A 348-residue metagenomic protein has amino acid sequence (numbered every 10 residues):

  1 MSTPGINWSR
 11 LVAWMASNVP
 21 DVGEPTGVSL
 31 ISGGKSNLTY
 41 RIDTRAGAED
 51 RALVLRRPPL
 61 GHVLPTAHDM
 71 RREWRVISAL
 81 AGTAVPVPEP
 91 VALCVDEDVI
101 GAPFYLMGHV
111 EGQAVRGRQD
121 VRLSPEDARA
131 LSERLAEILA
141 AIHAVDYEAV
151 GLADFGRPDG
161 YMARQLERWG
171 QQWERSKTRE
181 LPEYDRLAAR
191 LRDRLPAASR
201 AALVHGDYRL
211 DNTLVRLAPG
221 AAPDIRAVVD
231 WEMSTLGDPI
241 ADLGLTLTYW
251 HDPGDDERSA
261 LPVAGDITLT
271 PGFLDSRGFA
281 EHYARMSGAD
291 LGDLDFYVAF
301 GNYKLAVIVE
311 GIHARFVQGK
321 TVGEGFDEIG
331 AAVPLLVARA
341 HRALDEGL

Functional and structural regions predicted by a protein language model:
M1-V22: Juxta-kinase regulatory segment immediately upstream of eukaryotic protein kinase catalytic domains
P25-L203, G220-P223: ATP-binding pocket architecture of kinase catalytic cores
G156-R157, A289-G301: All-alpha amphipathic helical-bundle segments outside canonical DNA-binding/catalytic cores that form hydrophobic
L203-H205, L210: Catalytic-loop of the protein kinase fold
T213-V215: Hydrophobic residue at the +6 position relative to the catalytic HRD Asp in the kinase catalytic loop
V229-S234: Activation of the activation-loop gatekeeper triad in protein kinase-fold domains
A241-S287, G301-G319: Active-site activation/catalytic loop segments of kinase-like enzymes and analogous catalytic loops in related
A289-D293, V307-L348: Helical subdomain adjoining the active site within ATP-dependent kinase catalytic cores
